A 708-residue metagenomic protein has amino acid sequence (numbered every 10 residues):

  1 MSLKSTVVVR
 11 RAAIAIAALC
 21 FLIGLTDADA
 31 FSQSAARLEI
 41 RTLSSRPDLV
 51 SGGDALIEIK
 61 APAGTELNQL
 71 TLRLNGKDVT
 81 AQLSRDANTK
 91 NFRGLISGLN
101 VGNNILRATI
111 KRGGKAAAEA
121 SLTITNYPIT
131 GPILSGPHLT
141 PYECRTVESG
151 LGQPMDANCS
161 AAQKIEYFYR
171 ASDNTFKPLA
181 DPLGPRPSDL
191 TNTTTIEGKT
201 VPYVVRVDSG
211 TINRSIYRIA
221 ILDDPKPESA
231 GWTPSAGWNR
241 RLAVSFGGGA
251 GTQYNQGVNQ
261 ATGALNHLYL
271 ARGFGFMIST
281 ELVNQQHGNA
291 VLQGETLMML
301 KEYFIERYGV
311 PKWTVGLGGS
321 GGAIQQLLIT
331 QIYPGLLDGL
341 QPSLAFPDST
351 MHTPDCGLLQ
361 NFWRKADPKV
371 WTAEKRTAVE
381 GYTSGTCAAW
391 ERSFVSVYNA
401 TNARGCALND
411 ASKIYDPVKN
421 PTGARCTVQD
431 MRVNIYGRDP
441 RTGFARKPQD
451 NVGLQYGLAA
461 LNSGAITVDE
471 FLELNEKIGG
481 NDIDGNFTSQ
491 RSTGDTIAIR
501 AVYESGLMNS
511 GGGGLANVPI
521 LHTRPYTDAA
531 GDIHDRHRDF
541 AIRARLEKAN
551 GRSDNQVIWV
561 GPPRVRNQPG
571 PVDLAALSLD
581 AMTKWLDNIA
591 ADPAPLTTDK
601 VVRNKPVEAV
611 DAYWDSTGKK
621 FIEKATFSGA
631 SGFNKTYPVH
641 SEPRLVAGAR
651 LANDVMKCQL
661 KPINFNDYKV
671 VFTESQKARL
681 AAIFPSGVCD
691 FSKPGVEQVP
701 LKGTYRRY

Functional and structural regions predicted by a protein language model:
S2-I16: Bacterial N-terminal signal peptides that target proteins for export
K4, D27-D29: Intrinsically disordered, low-complexity polyampholyte segments enriched for Lys and acidic residues
A13-T26: Bacterial N-terminal signal peptides
F31-G319, A323-Y708: C-terminal His-loop and adjacent cap/lid subdomain of alpha/beta-hydrolase
